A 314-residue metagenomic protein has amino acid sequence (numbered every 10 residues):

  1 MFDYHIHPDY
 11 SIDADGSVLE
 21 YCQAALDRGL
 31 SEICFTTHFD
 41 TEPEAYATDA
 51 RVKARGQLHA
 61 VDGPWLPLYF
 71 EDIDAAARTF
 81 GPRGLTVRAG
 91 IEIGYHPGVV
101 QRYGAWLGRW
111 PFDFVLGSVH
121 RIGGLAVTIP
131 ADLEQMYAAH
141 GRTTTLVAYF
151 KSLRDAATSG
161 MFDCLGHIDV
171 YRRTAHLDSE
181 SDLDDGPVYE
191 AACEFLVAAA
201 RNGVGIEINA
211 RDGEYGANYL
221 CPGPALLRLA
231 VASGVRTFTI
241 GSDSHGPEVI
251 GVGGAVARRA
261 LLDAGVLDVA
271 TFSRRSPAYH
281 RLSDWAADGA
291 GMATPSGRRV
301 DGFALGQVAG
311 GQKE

Functional and structural regions predicted by a protein language model:
M1-D3, E32-C34, T86-G90, D113-L116 (+4 more regions): Structural preference for beta-strand elements that scaffold enzyme active sites
M1-P8, V18, G124, D178-E314: Charged catalytic cores and adjacent phosphate/nucleic-acid-binding surfaces used for phosphate/nucleic-acid chemistry
M1-P97, L107, T174, E180-G186 (+3 more regions): An N-terminally biased module of ancient metal coordination in phosphate/nucleic-acid-related enzymes
D15, D40-P43, H96-P97, W110-A198 (+2 more regions): Divalent metal-binding pocket/active-site signature
C22, W65, F70-G81, L85-R88 (+6 more regions): Histidine/acidic residue-rich metal-binding segments in metalloenzymes
T37, V119, D169, S242 (+1 more regions): Residues that line or immediately flank small-molecule/substrate-binding pockets and catalytic motifs
E92, V170, R274-S276: Residues that form or immediately flank small-molecule/cofactor binding pockets and catalytic motifs
